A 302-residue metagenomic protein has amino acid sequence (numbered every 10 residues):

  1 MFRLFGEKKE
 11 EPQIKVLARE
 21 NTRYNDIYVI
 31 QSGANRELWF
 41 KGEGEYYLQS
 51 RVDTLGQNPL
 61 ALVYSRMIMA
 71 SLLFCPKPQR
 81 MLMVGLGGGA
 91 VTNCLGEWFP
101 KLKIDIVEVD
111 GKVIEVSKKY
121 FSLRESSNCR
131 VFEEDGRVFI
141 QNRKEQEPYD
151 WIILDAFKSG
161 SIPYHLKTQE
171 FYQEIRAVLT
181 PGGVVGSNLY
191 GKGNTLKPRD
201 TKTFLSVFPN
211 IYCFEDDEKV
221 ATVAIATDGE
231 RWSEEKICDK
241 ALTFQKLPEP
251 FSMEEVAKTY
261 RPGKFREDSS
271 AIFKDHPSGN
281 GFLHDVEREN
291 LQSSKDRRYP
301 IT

Functional and structural regions predicted by a protein language model:
F2-E37, K41-E43, N210-T302: Soluble small-group transferase modules, centered on the S-adenosyl donor enzyme superfamily
Q31, Q57-P181, S187, N194-T195 (+3 more regions): The AdoMet/dcAdoMet-binding core of the Class I SAM-like
L38, E45-Q49, T195: A short local loop/turn or secondary-structure capping micro-motif enriched for an aromatic residue
E43-Q57: Acidic/histidine-rich helix-loop elements that form or flank divalent-metal/phosphate-binding sites at the catalytic
K167, D200, I237-K240: Composition- and surface-driven signal marking solvent-exposed, interaction-prone regions in large proteins
V185-N188, Y212-C213: Short catalytic-loop micro-motif centered on adjacent basic/acidic residues
G193-T203: Rossmann-fold NAD(P)-binding glycine/threonine-rich loop
